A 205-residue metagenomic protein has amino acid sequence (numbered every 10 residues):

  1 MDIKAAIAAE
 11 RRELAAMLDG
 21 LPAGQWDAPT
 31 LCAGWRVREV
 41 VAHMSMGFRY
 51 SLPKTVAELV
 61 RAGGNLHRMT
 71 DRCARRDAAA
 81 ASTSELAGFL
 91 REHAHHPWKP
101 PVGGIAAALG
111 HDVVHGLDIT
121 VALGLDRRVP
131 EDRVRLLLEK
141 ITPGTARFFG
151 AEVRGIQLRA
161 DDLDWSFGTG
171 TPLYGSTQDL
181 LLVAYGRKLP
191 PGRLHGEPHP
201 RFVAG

Functional and structural regions predicted by a protein language model:
M1-A9, E13-D19, G64-A79: Soluble acyl-CoA-dependent acyltransferase catalytic core bearing the H(X)4D motif
M1-I3, R49-R68, S84-G205: Structured surface interface patches that mediate subunit assembly and partner/cofactor docking
D2, A6-E10, L31-R36, A78-S82 (+2 more regions): Short, contiguous, pocket-lining structural segments that sit at or immediately flank catalytic/ligand-binding sites
L14, V40, L180: Hydrophobic pocket/interface hotspot
M17-G34, H95-P100: Helix-loop segments that flank and shape redox-cofactor active sites
A28-A74: Glycine/small-residue-rich interface belts in oligomeric ring/scaffold proteins and their assembly partners
